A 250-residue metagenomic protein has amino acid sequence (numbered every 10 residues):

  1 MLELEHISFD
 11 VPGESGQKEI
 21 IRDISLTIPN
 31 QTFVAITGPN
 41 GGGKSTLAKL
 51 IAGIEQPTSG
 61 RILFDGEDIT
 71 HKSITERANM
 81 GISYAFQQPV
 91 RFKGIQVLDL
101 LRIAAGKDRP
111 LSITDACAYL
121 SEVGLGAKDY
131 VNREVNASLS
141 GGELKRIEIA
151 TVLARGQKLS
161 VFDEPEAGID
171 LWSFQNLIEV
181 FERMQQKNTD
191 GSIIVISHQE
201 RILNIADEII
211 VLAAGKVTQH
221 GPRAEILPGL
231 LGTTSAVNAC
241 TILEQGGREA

Functional and structural regions predicted by a protein language model:
L2, I20-D23: Conserved structural motif at the start of ABC-family nucleotide-binding domains
T37-P39: The feature captures the beta-strand-to-loop junction immediately N-terminal to the Walker
A52: Helix-to-loop junction immediately C-terminal to a conserved catalytic motif
G60-E67, M80, D115: Conserved ABC transporter NBD signature motif
D68-S83: ABC ATPase NBD coupling module
Q88, G94-K107: Q-loop/switch helix immediately C-terminal to the Walker
E164-P165, W172: Walker B catalytic motif
